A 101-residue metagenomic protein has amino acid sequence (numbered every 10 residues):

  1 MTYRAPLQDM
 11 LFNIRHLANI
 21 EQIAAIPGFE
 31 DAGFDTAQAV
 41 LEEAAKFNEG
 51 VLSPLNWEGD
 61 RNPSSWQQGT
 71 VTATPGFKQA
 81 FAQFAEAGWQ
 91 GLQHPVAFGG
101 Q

Functional and structural regions predicted by a protein language model:
M1-Q101: Amphipathic, small/basic residue-rich leader segments at the start of a protein or domain
